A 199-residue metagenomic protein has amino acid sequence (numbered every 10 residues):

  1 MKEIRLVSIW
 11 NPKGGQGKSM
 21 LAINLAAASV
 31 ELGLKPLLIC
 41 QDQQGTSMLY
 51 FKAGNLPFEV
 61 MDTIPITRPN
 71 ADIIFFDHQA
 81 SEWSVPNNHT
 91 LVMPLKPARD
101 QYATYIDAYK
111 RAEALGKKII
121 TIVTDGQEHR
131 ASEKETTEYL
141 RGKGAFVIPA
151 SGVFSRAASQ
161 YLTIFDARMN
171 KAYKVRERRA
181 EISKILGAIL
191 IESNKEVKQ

Functional and structural regions predicted by a protein language model:
L6-I64: Walker A/P-loop NTP-binding active-site region of P-loop NTPases, recognizing the glycine-rich GxxxxGKT/S
L37-L38, M93, I120-V123: Structural beta-sheet core signal
E59-P69, Q79-P86: Short acidic low-complexity segments
N70-I74: Loop/turn-to-beta-strand initiation segments
H78-A98: Inter-motif core of Ras-like GTPase G domains
T104-T124, E133: Conserved C-terminal guanine-recognition region of P-loop GTPase G domains, centered on the G4
Q127, E135-R168: Beta-strand-loop-alpha "switch" segments that mediate conformational coupling across diverse proteins
I164-Q199: NTP-binding/hydrolysis catalytic cores, primarily Walker-type P-loop NTPases
